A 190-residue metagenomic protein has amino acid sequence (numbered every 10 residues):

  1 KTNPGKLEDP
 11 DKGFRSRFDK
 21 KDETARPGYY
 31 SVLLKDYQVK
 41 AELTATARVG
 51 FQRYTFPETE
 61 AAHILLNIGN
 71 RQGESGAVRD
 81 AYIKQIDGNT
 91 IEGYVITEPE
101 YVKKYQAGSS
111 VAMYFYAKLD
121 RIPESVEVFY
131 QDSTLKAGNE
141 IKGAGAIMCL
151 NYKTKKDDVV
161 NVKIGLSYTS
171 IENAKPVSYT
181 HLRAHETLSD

Functional and structural regions predicted by a protein language model:
K1-T2: Solvent-exposed N-terminal domain segments of exported/luminal and surface proteins
L7-T44: Extended, loop-rich substrate-binding clefts of extracytoplasmic carbohydrate-active enzymes
L34-Q72: Acidic, contiguous internal or C-terminal segments within carbohydrate-active enzymes that form a structured patch used
E74-A77: Short aromatic-acidic-glycine turn motif
A81-K156: Trp/Gly-enriched beta-strand surface patches
K156-G165: Short Pro-Gly-centered flexible turn/kink motifs
T180-T187: Conserved small/polar residues in nucleotide/adenosyl-binding loops
